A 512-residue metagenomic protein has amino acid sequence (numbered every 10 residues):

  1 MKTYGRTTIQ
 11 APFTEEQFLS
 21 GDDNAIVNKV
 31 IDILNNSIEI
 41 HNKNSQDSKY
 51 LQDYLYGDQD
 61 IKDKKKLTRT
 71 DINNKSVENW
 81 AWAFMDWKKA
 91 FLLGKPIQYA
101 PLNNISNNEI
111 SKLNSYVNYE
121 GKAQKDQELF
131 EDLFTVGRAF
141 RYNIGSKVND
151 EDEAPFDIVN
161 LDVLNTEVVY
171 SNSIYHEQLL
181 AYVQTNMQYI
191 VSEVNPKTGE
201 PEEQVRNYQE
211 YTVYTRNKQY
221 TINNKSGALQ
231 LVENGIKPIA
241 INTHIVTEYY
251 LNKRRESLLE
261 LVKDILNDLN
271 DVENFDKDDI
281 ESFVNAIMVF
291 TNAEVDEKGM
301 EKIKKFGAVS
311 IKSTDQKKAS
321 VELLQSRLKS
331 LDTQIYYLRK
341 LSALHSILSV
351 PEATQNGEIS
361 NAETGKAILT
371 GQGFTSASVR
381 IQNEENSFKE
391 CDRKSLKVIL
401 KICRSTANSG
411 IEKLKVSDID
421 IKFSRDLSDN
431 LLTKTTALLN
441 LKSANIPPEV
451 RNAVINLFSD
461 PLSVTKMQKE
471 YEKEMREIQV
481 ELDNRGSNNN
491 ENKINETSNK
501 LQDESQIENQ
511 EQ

Functional and structural regions predicted by a protein language model:
M1-V159, N492, S505-Q512: Extended, helix-rich architectural segments
D23-I26, V30, D47, E109-K112 (+8 more regions): Alpha-helical structural motif
S37, H41, S45, E120-K125 (+11 more regions): Short secondary-structure junctions and interdomain/linker hinges
N104, V117-Q124, E128, Y249-E256 (+6 more regions): Generic amphipathic alpha-helical segments used as scaffolds and interaction surfaces in large, multi-domain proteins
Q127-F130, F134-T135, A139-K253: Extended, regular secondary-structure scaffolds
Q230-L369: Extended, charged amphipathic alpha-helical segments
V309-Q316, T333, R339-Q512: C-terminal helix-loop subdomains that flank or include functional centers
